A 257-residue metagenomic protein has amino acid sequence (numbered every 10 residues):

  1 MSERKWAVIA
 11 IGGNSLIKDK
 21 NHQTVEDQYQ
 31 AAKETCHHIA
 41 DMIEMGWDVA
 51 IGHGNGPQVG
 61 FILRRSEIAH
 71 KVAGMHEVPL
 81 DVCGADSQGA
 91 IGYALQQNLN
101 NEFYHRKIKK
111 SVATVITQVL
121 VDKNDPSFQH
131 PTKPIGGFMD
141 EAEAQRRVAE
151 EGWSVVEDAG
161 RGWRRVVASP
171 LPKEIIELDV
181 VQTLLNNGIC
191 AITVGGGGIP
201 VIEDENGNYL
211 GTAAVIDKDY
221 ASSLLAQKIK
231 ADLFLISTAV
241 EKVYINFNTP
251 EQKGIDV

Functional and structural regions predicted by a protein language model:
M1-A50, I62-I68, T183-N186: N-terminal glycine-/serine-/threonine-rich phosphate-binding loop
I9, I51-H53, I108-I116, A191-G195 (+2 more regions): General beta-strand structural signal in soluble alpha/beta enzymes
I17-K18, G60-D81, Q129-C190, V194-V257: Active-site phosphate/oxyanion-binding loops
H22, S87, Y93, Q145-R147 (+1 more regions): An N-terminal domain-start capping segment
Q28, A32-T35, G84-G92, K173-L178 (+1 more regions): Generic structural signal for well-ordered, non-membrane alpha-helical segments in soluble metabolic enzymes
A32-M42, L95-N98, D219-K230: Short, well-ordered amphipathic alpha-helical segments that serve as non-catalytic structural scaffolds within diverse
H37-P131: Glycine-rich nucleotide/cofactor/substrate-binding loop typically near the N-terminus or early in the first domain
